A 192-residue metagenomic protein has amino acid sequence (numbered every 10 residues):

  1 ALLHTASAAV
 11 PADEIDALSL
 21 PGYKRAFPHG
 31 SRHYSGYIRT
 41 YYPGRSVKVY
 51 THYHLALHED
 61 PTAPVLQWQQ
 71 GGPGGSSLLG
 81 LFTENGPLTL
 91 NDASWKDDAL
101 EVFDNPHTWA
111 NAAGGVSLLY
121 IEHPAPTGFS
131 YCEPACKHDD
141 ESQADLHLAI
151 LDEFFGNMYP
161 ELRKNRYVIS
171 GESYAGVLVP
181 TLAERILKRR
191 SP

Functional and structural regions predicted by a protein language model:
L2-V65: Catalytic-loop region of hydrolases
Y42-V49, C136-L148, Y174-P180: Phosphate/oxyanion-binding active-site loops and adjacent basic polyanion-contact surfaces
V47-S142, R185-K188: N-terminal cap/lid subdomain of alpha/beta-hydrolase-fold enzymes
T51, Q67, L118-E122, H147 (+3 more regions): Structural signal for hydrophobic/aromatic residues that build the beta-strand cores of folded beta-sheet domains
G74-S76, S170-E184: Glycine-rich nucleophile elbow surrounding the catalytic serine of serine-hydrolase chemistry
C132-K164: Active-site loop/oxyanion-hole signature of alpha/beta-hydrolase fold enzymes
G156-N157, I186-P192: Extracellular/lumenal inter-transmembrane loop segments of multi-pass membrane transporters
P160-Y174: Alpha/beta-hydrolase fold nucleophile elbow
